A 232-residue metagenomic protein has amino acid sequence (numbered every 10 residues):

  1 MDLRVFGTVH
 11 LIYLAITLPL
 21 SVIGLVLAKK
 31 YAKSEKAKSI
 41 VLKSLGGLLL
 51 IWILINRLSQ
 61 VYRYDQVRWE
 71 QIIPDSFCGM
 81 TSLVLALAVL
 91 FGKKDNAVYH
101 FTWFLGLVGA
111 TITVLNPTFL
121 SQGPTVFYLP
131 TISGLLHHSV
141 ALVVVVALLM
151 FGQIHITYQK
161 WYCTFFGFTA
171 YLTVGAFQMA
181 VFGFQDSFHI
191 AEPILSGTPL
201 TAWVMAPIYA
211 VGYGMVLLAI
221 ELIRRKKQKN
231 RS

Functional and structural regions predicted by a protein language model:
M1-L42, G47, I53-I55: N-terminal topogenic module of multi-pass integral membrane proteins
D2-I16, Q159-A170, A180-L218: Membrane-interface transmembrane-helix boundary segments in multi-pass integral membrane proteins
Y13-L25, C78-L90, H137-F151, V204-I220: Hydrophobic cores of alpha-helical transmembrane segments in multi-pass inner/ER membrane proteins, independent
K29-L42, L90-Y99, M150-Y162, K226: Membrane-interface helix-boundary motifs at transmembrane edges
I40-S44, I72-I73, Y99-G106: Cytoplasmic-side transmembrane-helix entry/capping segments in multi-pass membrane proteins
I55-D65, L115-T125, V181: Juxtamembrane "helix-exit" motif on the non-cytosolic side of transmembrane helices
Y64-V98: Hydrophobic/aromatic-rich structural module bridging two neighboring secondary-structure elements via a short loop
L87-F151: Membrane-proximal helix-loop-helix units in multi-pass membrane proteins
